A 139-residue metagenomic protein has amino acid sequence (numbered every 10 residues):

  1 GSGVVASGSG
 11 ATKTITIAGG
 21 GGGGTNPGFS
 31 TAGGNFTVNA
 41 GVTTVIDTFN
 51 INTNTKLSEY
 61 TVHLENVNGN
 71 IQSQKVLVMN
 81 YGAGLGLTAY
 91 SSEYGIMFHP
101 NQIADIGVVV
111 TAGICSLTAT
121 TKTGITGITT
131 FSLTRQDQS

Functional and structural regions predicted by a protein language model:
G1-G22, I51-S58, L64-Q72, Y81-L85 (+4 more regions): Extracellular repetitive beta-rich solenoid segments
T12-I46, N52-T53, T126, S132-S139: Glycine-rich, low-complexity segments
K56-S58, Q74, G127-F131: Short beta-strand/loop motifs in extracellular/secreted proteins, especially within beta-sandwich accessory domains
P100-G107, T126-S132: A short, polar/proline- and glycine-enriched secondary-structure boundary/capping micro-motif
A119-T123: Short beta-strand-plus-loop segments that form exposed binding edges in beta-rich domains
